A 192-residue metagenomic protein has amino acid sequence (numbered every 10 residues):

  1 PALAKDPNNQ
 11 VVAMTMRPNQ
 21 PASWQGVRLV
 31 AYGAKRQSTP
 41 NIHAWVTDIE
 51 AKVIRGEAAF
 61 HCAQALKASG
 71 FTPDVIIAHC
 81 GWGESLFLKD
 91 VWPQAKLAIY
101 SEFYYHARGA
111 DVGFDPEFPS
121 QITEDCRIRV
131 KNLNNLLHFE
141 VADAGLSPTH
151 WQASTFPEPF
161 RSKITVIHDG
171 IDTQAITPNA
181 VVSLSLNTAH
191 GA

Functional and structural regions predicted by a protein language model:
P1-V27, L146: N-terminal subdomain of nucleotide-sugar transferases
Q20, G83-L86, A153-S154: Short, well-ordered alpha-helical microsegments
Q20-W45: Conserved nucleotide-sugar phosphate-binding/catalytic loop shared by glycosyltransferases and other
R36-V46, Q94-L133, Q174-T188: Acceptor-binding helix/loop patch of EC 2.4 sugar-transfer enzymes, predominantly nucleotide-sugar-dependent
Q64-W82, K96-A98: Short N-terminal targeting/anchoring amphipathic segment
S69, L137-H138: Structural alpha-helical scaffold elements that stabilize or flank donor/cofactor-binding regions in carbohydrate
E140-T149, T165: A short beta-strand/loop micro-motif in the catalytic core of glycosyltransferases that engages the nucleotide-sugar
W151, G170: Carbohydrate-associated surface elements
